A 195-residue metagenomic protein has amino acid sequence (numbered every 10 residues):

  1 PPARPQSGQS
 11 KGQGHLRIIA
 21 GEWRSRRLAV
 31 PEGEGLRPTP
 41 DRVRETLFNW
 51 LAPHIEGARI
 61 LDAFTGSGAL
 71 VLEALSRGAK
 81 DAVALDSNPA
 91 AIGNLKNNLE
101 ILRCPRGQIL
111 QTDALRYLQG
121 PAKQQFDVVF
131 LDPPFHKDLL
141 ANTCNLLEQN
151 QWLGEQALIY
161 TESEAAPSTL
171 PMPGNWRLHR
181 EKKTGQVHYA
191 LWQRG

Functional and structural regions predicted by a protein language model:
P1-G195: Class I S-adenosyl-L-methionine-dependent methyltransferase catalytic core
